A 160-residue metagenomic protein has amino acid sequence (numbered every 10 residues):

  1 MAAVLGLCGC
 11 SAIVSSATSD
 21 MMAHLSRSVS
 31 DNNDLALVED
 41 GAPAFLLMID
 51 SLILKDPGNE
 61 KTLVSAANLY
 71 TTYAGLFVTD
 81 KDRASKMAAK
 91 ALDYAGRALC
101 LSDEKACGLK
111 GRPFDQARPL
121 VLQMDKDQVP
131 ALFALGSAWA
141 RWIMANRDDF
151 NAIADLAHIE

Functional and structural regions predicted by a protein language model:
M1-G6: Sec-dependent N-terminal signal peptides
L7-N32: Bacterial Sec signal peptide processing site at the extreme N-terminus
S26-A44: Start-of-domain marker
V38-D56, A84-A98, Q116-L120, D155-E160: Amphipathic alpha-helices of TPR/Sel1-like and other helical repeat/solenoid scaffolds
N59-L63, R83, Q128, L135: Residues that mark the junctions of alpha-helical repeat units in TPR/alpha-solenoid scaffolds
T62-L63, A67-Y70, L132, W139: TPR repeat positional signature
A67, T71-K81, R141-N151: Short coil/turn linking the two alpha-helices of tandem helical-hairpin repeats
R118-E160: Extended amphipathic alpha-helical interaction segments
